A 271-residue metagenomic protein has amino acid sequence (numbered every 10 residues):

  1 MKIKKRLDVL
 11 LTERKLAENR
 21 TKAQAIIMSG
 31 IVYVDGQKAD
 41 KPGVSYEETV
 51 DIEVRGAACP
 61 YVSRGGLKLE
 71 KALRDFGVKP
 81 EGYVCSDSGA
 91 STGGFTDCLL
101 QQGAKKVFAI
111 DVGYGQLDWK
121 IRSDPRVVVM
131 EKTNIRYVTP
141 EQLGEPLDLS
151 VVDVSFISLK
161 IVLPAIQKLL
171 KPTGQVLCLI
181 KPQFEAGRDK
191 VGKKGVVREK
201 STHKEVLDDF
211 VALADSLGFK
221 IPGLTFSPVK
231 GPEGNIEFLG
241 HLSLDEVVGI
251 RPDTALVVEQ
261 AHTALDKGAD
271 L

Functional and structural regions predicted by a protein language model:
M1-E48, V84-C85: A basic, amphipathic helix-loop patch mediating RNA/tRNA/ribosome contacts
E81-S91: Conserved class I S-adenosyl-L-methionine
G93-G94, G115: Glycine-rich SAM-binding Motif I of class I
C98-K106: Conserved S-adenosyl-L-methionine
F108-I161: S-adenosyl-L-methionine
K160-L177: A short glycine-rich, Lys/Arg-flanked "PGG" loop and its adjoining helix->strand segment in the class I
P182-R198: Short, glycine-/aromatic-enriched active-site segment of Class I SAM-dependent methyltransferases
I236, H241-L271: Flexible, glycine-/basic-rich loop-and-beta segments that form/coincide with the SAM-dependent methyltransferase
